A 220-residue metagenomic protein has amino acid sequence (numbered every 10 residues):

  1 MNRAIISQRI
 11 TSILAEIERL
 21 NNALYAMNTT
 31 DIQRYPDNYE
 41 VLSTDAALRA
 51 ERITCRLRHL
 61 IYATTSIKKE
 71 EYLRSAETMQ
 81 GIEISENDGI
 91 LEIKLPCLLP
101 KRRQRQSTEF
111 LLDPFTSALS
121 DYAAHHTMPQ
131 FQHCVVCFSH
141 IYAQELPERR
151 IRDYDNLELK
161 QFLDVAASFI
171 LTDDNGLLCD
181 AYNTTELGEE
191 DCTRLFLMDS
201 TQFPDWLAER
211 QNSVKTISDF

Functional and structural regions predicted by a protein language model:
M1-E70, T78-Q80, E86-L91: N-terminal targeting/trafficking signals and adjacent low-complexity tails
L57, T64, F115-T127, L163-I170: Hydrophobic, Leu/Ile/Phe/Ala-enriched alpha-helical segments that form helix-helix packing faces
E83-L99, S139-Y142: Short amphipathic
E83-N87, T127-Q132, L187: Short glycine/proline-enriched loop/turn "hinge" motifs that connect secondary-structure elements and lie
D88-I90, Q104-E109: Long, charged, low-complexity intrinsically disordered regions
E109-C137, Q144-E145: An N-terminal amphipathic alpha-helical segment
A143-E186: Short, hydrophobic/π-rich interface segment
N175-D219: C-terminal edge-of-domain segments
